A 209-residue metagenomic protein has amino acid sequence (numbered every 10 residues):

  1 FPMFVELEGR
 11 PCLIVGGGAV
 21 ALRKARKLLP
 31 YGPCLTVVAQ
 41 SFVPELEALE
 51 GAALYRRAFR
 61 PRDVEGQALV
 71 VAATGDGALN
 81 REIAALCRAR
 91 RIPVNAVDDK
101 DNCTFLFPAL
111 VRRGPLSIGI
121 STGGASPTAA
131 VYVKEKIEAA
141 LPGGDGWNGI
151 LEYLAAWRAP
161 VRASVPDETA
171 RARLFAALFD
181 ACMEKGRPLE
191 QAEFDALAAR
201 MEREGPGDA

Functional and structural regions predicted by a protein language model:
F1-S41, L46-L49, L54-R57: Hydrophobic, well-ordered beta-alpha structural blocks that scaffold small-molecule cofactor pockets
P11, A68-L69: Structural motif
A19-V20, A78, G124: Residue-level detector of alpha-helix initiation sites
R57-V64, G75-G77: A structured beta-alpha segment of the ubiquitous adenosine-cofactor-binding alpha/beta core
L69-G75, N80-F107: ADP-ribose/adenylate-binding Rossmann-like module
A96-D145: E1/E1-like adenylate-forming module used to activate ubiquitin-like modifiers and sulfur-carrier proteins
G124-A209: An accessory alpha-helical subdomain
